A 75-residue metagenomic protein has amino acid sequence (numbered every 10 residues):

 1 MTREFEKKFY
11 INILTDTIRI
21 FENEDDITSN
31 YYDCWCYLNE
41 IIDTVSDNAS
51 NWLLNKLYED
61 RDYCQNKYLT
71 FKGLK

Functional and structural regions predicted by a protein language model:
M1-K8, N66-K75: Short intrinsically disordered terminal tails
T2-N30: N-terminal acidic leader/helix
R19-N66: Acidic, low-complexity, intrinsically disordered interaction modules
